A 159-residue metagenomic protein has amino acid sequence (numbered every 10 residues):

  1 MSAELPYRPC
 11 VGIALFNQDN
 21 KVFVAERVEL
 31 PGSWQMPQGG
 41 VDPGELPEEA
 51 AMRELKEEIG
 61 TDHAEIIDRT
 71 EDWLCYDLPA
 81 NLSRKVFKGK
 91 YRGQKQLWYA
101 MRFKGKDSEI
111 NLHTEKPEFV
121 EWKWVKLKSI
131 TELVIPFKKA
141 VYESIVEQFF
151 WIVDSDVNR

Functional and structural regions predicted by a protein language model:
S2-V22, G40-P43: Conserved N-terminal beta-strand and adjoining loop/helix that marks the start of the Nudix/MutT-like hydrolase domain
L5-Y7, K88-K95, K116-F119: A generic structural micro-feature
Y7, P47, K138, Y142: Hydrophobic (often cysteine-bearing) scaffold residues that line and stabilize catalytic clefts of nucleotide/cofactor
L15-Q18, R27, M101-F103: Active-site beta-strand termini and strand-to-loop segments that position acidic
K21-A64: Conserved Nudix-box catalytic region and its N-terminal flanking loop in Nudix hydrolases and closely related
T61-W73: A short coil-to-beta-strand element that immediately follows conserved catalytic motifs
D72-E109, K123: Active-site-adjacent beta-strand/loop module that shapes the phosphate/pyrophosphate-binding cleft
Q96-G105, E109-V141: NUDIX/MutT-family hydrolases
